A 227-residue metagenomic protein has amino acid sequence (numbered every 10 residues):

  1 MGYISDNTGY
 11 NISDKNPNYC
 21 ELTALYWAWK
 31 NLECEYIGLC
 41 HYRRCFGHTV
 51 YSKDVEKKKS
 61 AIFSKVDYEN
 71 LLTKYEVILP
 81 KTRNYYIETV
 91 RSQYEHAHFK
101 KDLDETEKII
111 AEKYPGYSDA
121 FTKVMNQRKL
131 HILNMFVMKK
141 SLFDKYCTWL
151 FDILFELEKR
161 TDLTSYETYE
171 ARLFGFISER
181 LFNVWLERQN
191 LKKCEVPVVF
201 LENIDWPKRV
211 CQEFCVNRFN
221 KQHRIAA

Functional and structural regions predicted by a protein language model:
M1-A227: ER/Golgi luminal nucleotide-sugar-dependent glycosyltransferases, focusing on the catalytic module
